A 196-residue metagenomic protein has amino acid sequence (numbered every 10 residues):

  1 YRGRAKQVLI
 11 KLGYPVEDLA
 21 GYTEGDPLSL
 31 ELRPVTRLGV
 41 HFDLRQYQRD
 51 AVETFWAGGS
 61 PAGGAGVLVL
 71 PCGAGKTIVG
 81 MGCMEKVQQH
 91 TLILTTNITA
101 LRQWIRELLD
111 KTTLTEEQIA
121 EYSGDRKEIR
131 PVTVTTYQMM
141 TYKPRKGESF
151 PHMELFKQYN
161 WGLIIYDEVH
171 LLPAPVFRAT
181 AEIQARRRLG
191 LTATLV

Functional and structural regions predicted by a protein language model:
Y1-L30: Interdomain "pre-motor" coupling segment immediately N-terminal to P-loop NTPase/helicase cores
G25-H41: Conserved adenine-nucleotide phosphate-binding loops and their immediately adjacent elements
H41-G64: N-terminal pre-P-loop "Q-motif" helix
F55, V79-V87, T180: Hydrophobic residues on the short alpha-helix immediately C-terminal to a glycine-rich phosphate/catalytic loop
G59-M84: Walker A/P-loop
H90-N97: Conserved RecA-like ASCE P-loop NTPase motor core of nucleic-acid helicases/translocases
I98-R126: Conserved helix-turn-beta segment of the N-terminal RecA-like "Helicase ATP-binding" lobe in SF1/SF2 helicases
Y137-Y142, E148-V196: SF2 helicase catalytic motif II
